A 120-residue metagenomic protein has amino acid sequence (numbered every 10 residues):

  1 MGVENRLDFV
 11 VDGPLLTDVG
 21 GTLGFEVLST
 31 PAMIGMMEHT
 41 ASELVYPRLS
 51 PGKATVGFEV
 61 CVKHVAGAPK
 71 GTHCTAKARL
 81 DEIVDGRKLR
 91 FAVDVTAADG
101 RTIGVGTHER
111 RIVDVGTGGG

Functional and structural regions predicted by a protein language model:
M1-T30, L44: Catalytic strand-loop segment that frames the active site of acyl-thioester-processing enzymes
N5-F9, V60-H64, A78, V93 (+1 more regions): A structural signal for short, well-ordered beta-strand segments
R6, V10, G52, V56 (+2 more regions): Hydrophobic/basic alpha-helical segments enriched in Actinobacteria
S42-T75: Hydrophobic beta-strand-centered segment that forms part of the acyl-chain substrate-binding groove
P69, R79-G120: HotDog/MaoC-like acyl-thioester-processing domains
